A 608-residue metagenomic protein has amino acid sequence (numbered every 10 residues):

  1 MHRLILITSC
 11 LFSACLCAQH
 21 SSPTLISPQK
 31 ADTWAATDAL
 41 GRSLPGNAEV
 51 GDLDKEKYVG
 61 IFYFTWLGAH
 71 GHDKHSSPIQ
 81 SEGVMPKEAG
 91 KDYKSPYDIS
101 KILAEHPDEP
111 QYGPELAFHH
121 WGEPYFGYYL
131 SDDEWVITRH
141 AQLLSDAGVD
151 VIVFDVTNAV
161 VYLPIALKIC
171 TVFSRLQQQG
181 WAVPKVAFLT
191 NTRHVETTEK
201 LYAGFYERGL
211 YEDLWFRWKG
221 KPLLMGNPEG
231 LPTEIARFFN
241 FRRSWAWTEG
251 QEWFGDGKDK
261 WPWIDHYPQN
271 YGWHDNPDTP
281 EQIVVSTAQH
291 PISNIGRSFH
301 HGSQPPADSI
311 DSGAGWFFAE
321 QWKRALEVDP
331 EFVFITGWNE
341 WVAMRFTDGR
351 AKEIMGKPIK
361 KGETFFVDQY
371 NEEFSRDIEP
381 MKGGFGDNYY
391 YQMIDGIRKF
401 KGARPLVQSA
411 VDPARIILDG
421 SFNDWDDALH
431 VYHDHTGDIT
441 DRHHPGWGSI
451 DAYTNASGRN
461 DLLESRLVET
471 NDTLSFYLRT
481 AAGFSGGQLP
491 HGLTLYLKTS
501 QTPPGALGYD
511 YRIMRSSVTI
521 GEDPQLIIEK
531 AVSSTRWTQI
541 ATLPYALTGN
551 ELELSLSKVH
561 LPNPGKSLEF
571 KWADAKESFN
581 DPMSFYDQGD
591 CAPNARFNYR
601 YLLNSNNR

Functional and structural regions predicted by a protein language model:
Q19-D73, D213-W215, P232-A236, I397-S421 (+1 more regions): N-terminal module-boundary/linker segments of secreted carbohydrate-active enzymes
D32-A36, F118-D133, V149-V160, P184-V195 (+2 more regions): The substrate-binding groove and active-site-proximal loops of carbohydrate-active enzymes, especially glycoside
R42-K168, G337, W341-I378: N-terminal carbohydrate-binding/catalytic regions of secreted carbohydrate-active enzymes
D52-H72, P222-F334: Aromatic-lined glycan-binding groove of carbohydrate-active enzymes
D54-G60, A147-I152, Q179-V186, Y211-D213 (+3 more regions): Loop/turn elements at helix/coil->beta-strand transitions in domains of secreted/extracellular proteins
L176, G349-F422: Aromatic-rich peripheral "rim/lid" segments of glycoside hydrolase catalytic domains that contact and position glycan
Q408-P413, I417-D419, Y496-G521, G549 (+1 more regions): Acidic/polar low-complexity flexible segments
I416-Q525, A575-S584: Surface-exposed, glycine/proline- and aromatic-rich loop segments on solvent-exposed faces across compartments
